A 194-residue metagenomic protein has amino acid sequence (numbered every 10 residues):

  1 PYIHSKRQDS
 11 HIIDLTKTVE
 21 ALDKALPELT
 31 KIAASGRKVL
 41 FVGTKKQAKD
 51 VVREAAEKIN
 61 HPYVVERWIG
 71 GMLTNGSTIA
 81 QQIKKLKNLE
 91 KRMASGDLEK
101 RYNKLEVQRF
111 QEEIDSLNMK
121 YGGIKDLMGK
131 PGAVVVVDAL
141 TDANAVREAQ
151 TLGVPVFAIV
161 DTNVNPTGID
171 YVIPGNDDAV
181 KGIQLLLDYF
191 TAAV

Functional and structural regions predicted by a protein language model:
P1-I183, L187-V194: Ribosome large-subunit tunnel/peptidyl-transferase-proximal elements
